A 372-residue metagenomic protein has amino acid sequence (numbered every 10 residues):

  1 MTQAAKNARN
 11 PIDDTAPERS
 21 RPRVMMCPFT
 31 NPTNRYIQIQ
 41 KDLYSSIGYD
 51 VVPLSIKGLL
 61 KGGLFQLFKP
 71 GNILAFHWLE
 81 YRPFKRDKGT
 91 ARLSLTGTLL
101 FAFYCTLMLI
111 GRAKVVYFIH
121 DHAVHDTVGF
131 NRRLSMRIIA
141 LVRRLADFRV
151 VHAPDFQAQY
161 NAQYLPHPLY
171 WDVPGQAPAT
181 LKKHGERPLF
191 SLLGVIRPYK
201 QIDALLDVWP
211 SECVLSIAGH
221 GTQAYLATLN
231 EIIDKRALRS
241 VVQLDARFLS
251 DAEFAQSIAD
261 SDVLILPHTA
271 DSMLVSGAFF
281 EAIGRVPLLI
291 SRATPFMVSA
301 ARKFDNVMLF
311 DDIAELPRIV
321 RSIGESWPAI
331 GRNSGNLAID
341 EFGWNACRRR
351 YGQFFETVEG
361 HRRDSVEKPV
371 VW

Functional and structural regions predicted by a protein language model:
I139-Q176: Donor nucleotide-sugar binding/catalytic pocket of nucleotide-sugar-dependent glycosyltransferases
L181-K200, L206-A218: Conserved donor-binding/catalytic core segment of Leloir-type glycosyltransferases
L215-L229, R247: Glycosyltransferase donor-sugar binding loop
T228-A252: Nucleotide-activated donor-binding/catalytic signature segment of Leloir-type glycosyltransferases, i.e., the conserved
Q256-M273, P287: Acidic donor-binding loop of glycosyltransferase active sites
I265-F280, R292-T294, V298-A300: Nucleotide-sugar-dependent
K303-A314, V320-W327: Conserved acidic donor-binding segment of nucleotide-sugar-dependent glycosyltransferases
A314, E325-G360: A charged, aromatic-enriched C-terminal amphipathic alpha-helix characteristic of glycosyltransferases across folds
